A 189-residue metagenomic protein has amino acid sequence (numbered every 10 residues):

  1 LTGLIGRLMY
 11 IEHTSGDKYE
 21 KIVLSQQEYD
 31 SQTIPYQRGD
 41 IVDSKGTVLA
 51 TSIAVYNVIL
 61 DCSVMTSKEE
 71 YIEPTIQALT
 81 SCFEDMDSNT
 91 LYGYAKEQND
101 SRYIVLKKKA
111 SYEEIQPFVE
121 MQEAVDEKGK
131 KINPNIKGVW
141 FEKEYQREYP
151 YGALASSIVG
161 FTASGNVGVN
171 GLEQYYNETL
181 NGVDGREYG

Functional and structural regions predicted by a protein language model:
L1-G189: Periplasmic/cell-envelope proteins involved in peptidoglycan metabolism and beta-lactam response
